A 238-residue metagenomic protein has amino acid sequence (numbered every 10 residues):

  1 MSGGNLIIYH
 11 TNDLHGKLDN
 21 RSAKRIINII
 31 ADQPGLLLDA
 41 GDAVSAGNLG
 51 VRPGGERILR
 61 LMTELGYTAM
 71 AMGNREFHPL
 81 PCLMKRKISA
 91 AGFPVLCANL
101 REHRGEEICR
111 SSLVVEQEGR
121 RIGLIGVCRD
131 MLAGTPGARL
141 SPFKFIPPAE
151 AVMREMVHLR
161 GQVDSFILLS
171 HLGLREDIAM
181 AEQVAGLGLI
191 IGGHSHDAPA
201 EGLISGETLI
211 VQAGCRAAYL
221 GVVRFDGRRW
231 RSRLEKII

Functional and structural regions predicted by a protein language model:
M1-I238: Acidic, metal/ion-coordinating pockets
